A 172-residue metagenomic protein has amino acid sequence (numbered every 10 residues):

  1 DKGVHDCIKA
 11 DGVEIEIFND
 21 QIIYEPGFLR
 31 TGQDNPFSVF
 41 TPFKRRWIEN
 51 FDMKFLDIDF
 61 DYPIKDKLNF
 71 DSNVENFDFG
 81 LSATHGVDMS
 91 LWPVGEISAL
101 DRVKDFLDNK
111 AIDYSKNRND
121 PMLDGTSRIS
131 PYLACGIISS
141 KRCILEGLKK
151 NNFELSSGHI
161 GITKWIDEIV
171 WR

Functional and structural regions predicted by a protein language model:
D1-F55: Trp/Phe/Arg-rich N-terminal binding region typifying the photolyase-homology
P42-R172: Glycine/tryptophan-enriched, flexible segments
